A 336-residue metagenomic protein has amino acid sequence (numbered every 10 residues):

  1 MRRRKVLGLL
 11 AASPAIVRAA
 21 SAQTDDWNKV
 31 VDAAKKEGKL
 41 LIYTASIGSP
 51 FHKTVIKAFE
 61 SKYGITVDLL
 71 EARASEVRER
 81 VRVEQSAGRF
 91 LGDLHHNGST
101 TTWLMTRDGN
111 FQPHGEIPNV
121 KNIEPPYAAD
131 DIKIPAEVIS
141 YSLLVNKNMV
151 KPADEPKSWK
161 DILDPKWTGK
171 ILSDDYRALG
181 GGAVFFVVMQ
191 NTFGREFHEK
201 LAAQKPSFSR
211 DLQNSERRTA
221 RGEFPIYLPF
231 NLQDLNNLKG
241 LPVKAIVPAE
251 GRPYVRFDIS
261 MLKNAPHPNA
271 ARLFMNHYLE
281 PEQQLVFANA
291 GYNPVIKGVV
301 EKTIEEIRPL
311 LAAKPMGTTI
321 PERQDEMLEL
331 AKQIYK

Functional and structural regions predicted by a protein language model:
K5-Q23: N-terminal export signals
D26-K35, K39-L41, A45-T66, N237: Short, polar/charged alpha-helical segment
Y43-I56, D68-Q85, R89-E223: Extracytoplasmic ligand-binding site segments that recognize negatively charged/polar headgroups
T100-L104, P225-P242: A ligand-binding cleft/hinge motif common to bilobed small-molecule-binding domains
V138-I139, E199-A202, F208-S209, K239-A265: Periplasmic-binding protein-like
S142-M149, F186-V187, V255-H267, V286-F287: A bilobed periplasmic-binding-protein/Venus flytrap-type ligand-binding module shared by bacterial periplasmic
W167-R177, Y278-V300: Periplasmic-binding protein-like
E301-K336: Extracellular/periplasmic bilobal clamshell ligand-binding domains
